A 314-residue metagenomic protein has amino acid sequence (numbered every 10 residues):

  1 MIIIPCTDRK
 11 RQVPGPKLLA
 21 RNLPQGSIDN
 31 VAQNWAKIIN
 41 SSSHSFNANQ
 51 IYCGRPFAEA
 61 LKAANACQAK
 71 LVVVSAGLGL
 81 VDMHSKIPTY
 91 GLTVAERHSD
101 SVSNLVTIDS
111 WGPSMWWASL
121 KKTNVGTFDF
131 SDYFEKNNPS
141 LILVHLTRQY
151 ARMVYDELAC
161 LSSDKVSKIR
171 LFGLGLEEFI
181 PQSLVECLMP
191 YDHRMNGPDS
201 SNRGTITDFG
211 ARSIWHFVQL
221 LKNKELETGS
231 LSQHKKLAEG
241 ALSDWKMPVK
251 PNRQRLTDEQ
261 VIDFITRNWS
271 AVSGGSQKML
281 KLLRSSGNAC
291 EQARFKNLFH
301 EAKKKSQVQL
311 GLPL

Functional and structural regions predicted by a protein language model:
M1-Q50: A structured, charge-rich N-terminal accessory region that forms the first stable segment of a protein and links
I2-I4, K70-S75, D82-M83, L143-H145 (+1 more regions): A structural signal for short, well-ordered beta-strand segments and their strand-loop junctions that often border
G77-F130: Long, charge-dense
V125-G197, L256, I262-T266, S273: A charged, amphipathic interaction segment
S167-G240: Glycine-rich, aromatic-bearing surface loops/beta-hairpins
L220-D263, V308-L314: Basic, amphipathic alpha-helix used for nucleic-acid engagement in HTH/winged-helix/SANT-Myb modules and analogous
N252-G274, S286, F299-Q307: Positively charged, polyanion-binding regions of nucleic-acid-associated proteins
S276-N288: DNA-recognition alpha helix
